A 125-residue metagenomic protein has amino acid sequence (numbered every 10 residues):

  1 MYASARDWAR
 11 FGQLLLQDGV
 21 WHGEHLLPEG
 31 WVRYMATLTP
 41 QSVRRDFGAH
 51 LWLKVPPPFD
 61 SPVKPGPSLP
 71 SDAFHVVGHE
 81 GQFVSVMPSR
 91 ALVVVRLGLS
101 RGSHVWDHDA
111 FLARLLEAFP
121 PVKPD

Functional and structural regions predicted by a protein language model:
M1-A3, E24, Q41-V43: Short, conserved, surface-exposed binding loops centered on an aromatic residue
M1-V20, Q82-G98: Active-site-proximal alpha-helical segments within enzyme catalytic domains
S4-W8, W31, F111: Stable alpha-helical elements in mature extracytoplasmic
A9-L16, V32, A36, W52 (+2 more regions): Non-transmembrane alpha-helical segments in soluble domains of secreted/periplasmic/extracellular proteins
D18-G19, T39, F119: A general structural signal marking secondary-structure boundaries and capping sites
G19-P28, H104-V105: Structural helix-adjacent loops and short alpha-helical linkers that scaffold large soluble proteins
T37-V93: Active-site Gly/Thr loop motif
A73-D125: Structured C-terminal helix/loop/strand segments within mature extracytoplasmic catalytic/sensor domains
